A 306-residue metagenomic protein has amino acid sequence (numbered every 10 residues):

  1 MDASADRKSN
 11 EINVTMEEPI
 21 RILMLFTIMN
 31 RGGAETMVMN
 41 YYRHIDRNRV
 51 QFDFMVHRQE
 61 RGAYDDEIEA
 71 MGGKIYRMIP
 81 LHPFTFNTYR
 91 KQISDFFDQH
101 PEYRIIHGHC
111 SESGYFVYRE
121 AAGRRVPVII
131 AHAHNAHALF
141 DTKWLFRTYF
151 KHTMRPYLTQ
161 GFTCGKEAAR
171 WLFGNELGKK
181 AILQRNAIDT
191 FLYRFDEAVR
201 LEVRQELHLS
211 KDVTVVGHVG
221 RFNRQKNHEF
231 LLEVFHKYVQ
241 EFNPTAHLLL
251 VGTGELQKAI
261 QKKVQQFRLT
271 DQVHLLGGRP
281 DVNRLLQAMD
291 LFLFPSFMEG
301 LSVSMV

Functional and structural regions predicted by a protein language model:
D2-D6, P156-V199: Donor nucleotide-sugar binding/catalytic pocket of nucleotide-sugar-dependent glycosyltransferases
A3-K8, I93, R194-L209, Q265: A short helix/loop element that forms part of the nucleotide-sugar donor recognition site in Leloir-type
D6-I20, M24-G32, T36-T88, E255: N-terminal strand-loop element at the rim of the active site of nucleotide-sugar-dependent glycosyltransferases
G32-N40, T214, H218-V239, E255-Q261 (+1 more regions): A conserved mid-protein helix/loop that constitutes part of the nucleotide-sugar donor-binding site
G108-G114, A133: Short His-centered aromatic/hydrophobic patch
Q261-G277: Nucleotide-activated donor-binding/catalytic signature segment of Leloir-type glycosyltransferases, i.e., the conserved
G278, F297: Aromatic "clamp/platform" in nucleotide-sugar-dependent glycosyltransferases that forms part of the donor/acceptor
